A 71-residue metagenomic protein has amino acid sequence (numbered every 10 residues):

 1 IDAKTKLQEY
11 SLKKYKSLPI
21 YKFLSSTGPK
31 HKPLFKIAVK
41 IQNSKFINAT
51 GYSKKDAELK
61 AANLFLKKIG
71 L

Functional and structural regions predicted by a protein language model:
I1-L71: Double-stranded RNA-binding/processing signature
